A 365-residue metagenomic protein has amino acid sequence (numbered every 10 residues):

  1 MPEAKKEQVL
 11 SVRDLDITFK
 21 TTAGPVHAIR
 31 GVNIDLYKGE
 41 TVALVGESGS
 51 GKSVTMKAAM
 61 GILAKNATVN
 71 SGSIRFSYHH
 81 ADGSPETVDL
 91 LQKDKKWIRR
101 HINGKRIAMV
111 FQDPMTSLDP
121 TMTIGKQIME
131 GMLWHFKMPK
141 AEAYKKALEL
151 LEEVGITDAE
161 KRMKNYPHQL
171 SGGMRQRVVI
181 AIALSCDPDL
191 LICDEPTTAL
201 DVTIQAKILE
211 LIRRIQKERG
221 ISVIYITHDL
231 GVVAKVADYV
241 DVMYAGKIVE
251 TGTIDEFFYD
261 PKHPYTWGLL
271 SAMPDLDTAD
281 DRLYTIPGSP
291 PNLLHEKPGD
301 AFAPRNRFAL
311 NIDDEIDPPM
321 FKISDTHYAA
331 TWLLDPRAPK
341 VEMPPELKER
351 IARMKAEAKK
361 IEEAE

Functional and structural regions predicted by a protein language model:
K5-Q8, G83-T87, T253-E362: Short catalytic/signature loops enriched in Gly
V45-E47: The feature captures the beta-strand-to-loop junction immediately N-terminal to the Walker
G61, I192-P196, L200-R282: P-loop NTP-binding/switch modules centered on Walker-like glycine-rich loops
S73-H101, P139: ABC ATPase NBD Q-loop/coupling interface
A141-K161, L270: Conserved ABC ATPase "signature" region
S185-D189: A short, proline-enriched helix->beta-strand linker immediately N-terminal to the Walker B motif in ABC-type P-loop
